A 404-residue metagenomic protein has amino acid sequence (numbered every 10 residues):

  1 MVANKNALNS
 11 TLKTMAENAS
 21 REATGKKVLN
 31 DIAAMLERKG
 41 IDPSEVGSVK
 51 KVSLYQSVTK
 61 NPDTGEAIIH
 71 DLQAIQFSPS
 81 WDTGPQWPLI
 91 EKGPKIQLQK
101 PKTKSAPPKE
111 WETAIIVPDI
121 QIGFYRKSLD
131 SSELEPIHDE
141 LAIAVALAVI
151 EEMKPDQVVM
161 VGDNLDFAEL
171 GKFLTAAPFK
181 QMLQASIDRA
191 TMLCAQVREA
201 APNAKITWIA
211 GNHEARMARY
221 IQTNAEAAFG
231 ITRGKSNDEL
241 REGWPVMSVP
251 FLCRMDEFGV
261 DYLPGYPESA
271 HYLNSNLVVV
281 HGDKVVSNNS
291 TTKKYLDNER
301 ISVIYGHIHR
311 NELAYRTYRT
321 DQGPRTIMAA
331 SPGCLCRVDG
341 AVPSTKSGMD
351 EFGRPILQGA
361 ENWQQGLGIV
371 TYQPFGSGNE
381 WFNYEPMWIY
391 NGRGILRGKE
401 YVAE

Functional and structural regions predicted by a protein language model:
M1-D130: Acidic, histidine-bearing metal-coordination/catalytic regions of metal-dependent phosphoesterases
L29, G40, N276-F382: Conserved beta-sheet core of the metallophosphoesterase superfamily
E91-A106, I301-R310, I395-E404: Short, cationic low-complexity segments
P101-E110, A270, T292-D297: A short acidic-Thr-Gly-centered motif at the start of a beta-strand
I116-P118, Q157-D163, K205-N212, L263-P264 (+3 more regions): Active-site neighborhood of phospho(di)ester-bond hydrolases with catalytic His/Asp-centered motifs
D130-M247, L252: Core catalytic region of metal-dependent phosphoesterases/phosphodiesterases, especially metallo-beta-lactamase-like
A225-H271, I308, I327, S331-C334: Active-site-proximal loop/helix segment associated with metal-binding centers of metalloenzymes
G366-E404: C-terminal domain-boundary segment and adjacent tail
